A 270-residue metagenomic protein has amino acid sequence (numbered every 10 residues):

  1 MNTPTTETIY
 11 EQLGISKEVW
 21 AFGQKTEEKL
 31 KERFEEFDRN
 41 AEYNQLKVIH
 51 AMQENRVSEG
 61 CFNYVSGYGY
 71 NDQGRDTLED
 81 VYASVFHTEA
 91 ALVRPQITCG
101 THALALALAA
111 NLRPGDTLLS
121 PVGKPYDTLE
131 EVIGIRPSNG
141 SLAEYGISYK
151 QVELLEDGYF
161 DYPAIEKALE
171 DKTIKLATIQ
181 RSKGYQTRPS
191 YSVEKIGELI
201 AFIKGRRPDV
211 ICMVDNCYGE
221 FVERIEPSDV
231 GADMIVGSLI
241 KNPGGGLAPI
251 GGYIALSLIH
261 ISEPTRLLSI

Functional and structural regions predicted by a protein language model:
M1-Q73: N-terminal "arm"/small-domain region of PLP-dependent enzymes with the aminotransferase-like
A51-C99, A109, I135: Conserved N-terminal alpha-helix of the aminotransferase class I/II PLP-enzyme fold
A91-T117, P121, Y126-R136: Conserved beta-loop-alpha segment that forms the PLP phosphate-binding cup at the N-terminus of a helix
D127-E130, G134-Y191, K195: PLP-dependent aminotransferase-class I/II
S182-R206, V222-I225: Active-site core of PLP-dependent enzymes with the aminotransferase class I/II
P227-P243: Conserved active-site segment immediately N-terminal to the catalytic lysine that forms the internal aldimine
G252-S257: Short beta-strand-to-turn element immediately C-terminal to the catalytic PLP-Schiff-base lysine in fold type I
I259-E263, L267-I270: Single conserved hydrophobic/aromatic residue that forms the stacking wall/gate of nucleotide- or nucleobase-binding
